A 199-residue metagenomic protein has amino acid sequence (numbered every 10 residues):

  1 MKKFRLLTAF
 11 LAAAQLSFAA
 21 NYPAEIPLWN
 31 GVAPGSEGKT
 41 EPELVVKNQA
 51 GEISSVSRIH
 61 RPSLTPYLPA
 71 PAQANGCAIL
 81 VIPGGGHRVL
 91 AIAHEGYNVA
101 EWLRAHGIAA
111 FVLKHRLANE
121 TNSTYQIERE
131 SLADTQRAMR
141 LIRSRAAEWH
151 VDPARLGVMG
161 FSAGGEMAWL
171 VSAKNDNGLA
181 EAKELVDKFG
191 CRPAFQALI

Functional and structural regions predicted by a protein language model:
M1-T8: Bacterial N-terminal signal peptides that target proteins for export
A14-L16: N-terminal signal peptide c-region/cleavage motif recognized by signal peptidases
A20-A74: N-terminal cap/lid segment of alpha/beta-hydrolase-fold proteins
N75-G84: Short beta-strand element of the alpha/beta-hydrolase
A78, R104-K114, G157, F195: A fold-wide structural signal in alpha/beta-hydrolase
G86-V89, A110, L141: Serine-hydrolase catalytic-loop signature spanning alpha/beta hydrolases and amidase-signature enzymes
A91-I92, N98-V99, H115-P153: Catalytic nucleophile-loop/oxyanion-hole region of alpha/beta-hydrolase and closely related hydrolase-like folds
A133-I199: Primarily recognizes the serine-hydrolase "nucleophile elbow" in alpha/beta-hydrolase and SGNH/GDSL folds
